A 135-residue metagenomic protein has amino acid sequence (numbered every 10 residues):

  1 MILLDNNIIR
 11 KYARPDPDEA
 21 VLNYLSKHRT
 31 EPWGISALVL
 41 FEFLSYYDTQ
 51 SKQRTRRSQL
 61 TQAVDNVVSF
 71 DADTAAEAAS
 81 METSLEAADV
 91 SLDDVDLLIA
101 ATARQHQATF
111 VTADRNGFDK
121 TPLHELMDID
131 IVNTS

Functional and structural regions predicted by a protein language model:
M1, Q105-S135: Acidic, PIN/NYN-like endoribonuclease modules and their adjacent C-terminal/linker elements
M1-I35, Y46-S58: Short, well-structured N-terminal submotif of metal-dependent ribonuclease cores
D5-N6, F43, A78, A103: Generic structural signal for small/hydrophobic residues in well-ordered secondary structure, especially within
I8-I9, V39, T74, L98-I99 (+1 more regions): Alpha-helix capping/helix-boundary segments
R29-P32, D65-N66, R104-T109: Short active-site oxyanion
N66-A87: Acidic catalytic patch
D93-T109: Acidic, metal-associated active-site segment
